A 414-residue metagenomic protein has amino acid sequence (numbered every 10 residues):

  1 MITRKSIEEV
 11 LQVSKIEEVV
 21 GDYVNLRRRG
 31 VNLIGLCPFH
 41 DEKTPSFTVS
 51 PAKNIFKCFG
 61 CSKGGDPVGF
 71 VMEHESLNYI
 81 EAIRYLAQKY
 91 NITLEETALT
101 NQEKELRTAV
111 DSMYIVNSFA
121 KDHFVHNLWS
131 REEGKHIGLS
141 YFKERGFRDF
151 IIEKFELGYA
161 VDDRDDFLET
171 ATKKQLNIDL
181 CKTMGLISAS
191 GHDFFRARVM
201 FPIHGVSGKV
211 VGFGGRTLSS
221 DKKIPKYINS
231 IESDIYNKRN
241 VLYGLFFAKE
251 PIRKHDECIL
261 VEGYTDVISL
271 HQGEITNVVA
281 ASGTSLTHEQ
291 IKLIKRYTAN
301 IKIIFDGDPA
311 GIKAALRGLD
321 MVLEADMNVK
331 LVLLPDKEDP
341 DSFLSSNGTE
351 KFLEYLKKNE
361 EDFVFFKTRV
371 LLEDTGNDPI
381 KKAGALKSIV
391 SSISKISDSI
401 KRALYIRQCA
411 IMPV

Functional and structural regions predicted by a protein language model:
M1-T100, D165: N-terminal structured subdomain of primase-like DNA metabolism proteins
I2, S14, R29, L106-M113 (+4 more regions): Phosphate-handling DNA/RNA-contact segment within nucleic-acid enzymes
V10-V13, G30, E103-M113, R131-H136 (+4 more regions): Conserved phosphate/pyrophosphate-binding and hydrolysis machinery centered on Walker-type P-loop NTPases, extending
C37, C58, V71, F142 (+8 more regions): Terminal peptide-recognition signature
E73-Y90, R198-T217, D341-S346, E350 (+1 more regions): Structured, non-catalytic alpha/beta "coupling" segments that mediate domain-domain communication and provide generic
E81-G134: Conserved active-site segments centered on acidic
T265, L286, D306-A315, L333 (+1 more regions): Acidic, metal-coordinating catalytic cores used for nucleic-acid/nucleotide bond scission and strand-transfer chemistry
D326-P413: C-terminal or mid-to-C-terminal helical accessory/interaction module adjacent to the motor/catalytic core
